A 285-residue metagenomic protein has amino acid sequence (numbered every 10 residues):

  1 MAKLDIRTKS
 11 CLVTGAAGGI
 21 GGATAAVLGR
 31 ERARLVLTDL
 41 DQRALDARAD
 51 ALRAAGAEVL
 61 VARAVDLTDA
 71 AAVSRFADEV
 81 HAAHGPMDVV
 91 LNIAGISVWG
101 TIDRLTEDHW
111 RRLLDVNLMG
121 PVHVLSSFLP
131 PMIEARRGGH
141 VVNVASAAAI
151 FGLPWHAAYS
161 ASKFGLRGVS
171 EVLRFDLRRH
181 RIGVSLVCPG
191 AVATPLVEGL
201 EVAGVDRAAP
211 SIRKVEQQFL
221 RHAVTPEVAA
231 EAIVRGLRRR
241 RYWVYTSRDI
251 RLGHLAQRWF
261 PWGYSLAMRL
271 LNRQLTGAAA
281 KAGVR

Functional and structural regions predicted by a protein language model:
A2-V36: Canonical Rossmann dinucleotide-binding motif of NAD(H)/NADP(H)-dependent dehydrogenases/reductases, specifically
E31-R48: Conserved glycine-rich Rossmann-like NAD(P)H-binding loop of the short-chain dehydrogenase/reductase
Q42-R43, A64-R75, E107: The beta1-alpha1 cofactor-binding region of Rossmann-like NAD(H)/NADP(H)-dependent oxidoreductases
T101-I102, T106-L114: Substrate-binding pocket helix/loop in short-chain dehydrogenase/reductase
L125, S162: Active-site helix of classical SDR
S146: Residue(s) in the substrate-gating loop at a strand-loop-helix junction that position the organic substrate next
R179-R248: SDR active-site lid
